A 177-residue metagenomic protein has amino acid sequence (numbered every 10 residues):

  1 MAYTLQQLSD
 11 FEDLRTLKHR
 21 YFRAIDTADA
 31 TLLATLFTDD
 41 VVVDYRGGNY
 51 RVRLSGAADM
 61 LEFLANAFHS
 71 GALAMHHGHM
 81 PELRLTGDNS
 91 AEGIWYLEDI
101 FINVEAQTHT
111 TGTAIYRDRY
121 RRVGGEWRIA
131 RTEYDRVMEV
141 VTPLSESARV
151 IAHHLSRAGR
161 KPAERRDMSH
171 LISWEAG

Functional and structural regions predicted by a protein language model:
M1-A2, Y45-A58, S147-L155, G159: Short, charge-rich amphipathic segments
M1-T27, T31-D39: Short, low-complexity N-terminal intrinsically disordered segments enriched in polar/charged residues
L5, H69-M80, R84-G177: A beta-strand edge to alpha-helix "cap/lid" segment located at domain peripheries
D26-T27, V42, Y50, R121 (+2 more regions): Short linear sequence elements within intrinsically disordered, low-complexity coil regions
A30-D99: A solvent-exposed, acidic/Ser-Thr-rich amphipathic alpha-helical stretch
